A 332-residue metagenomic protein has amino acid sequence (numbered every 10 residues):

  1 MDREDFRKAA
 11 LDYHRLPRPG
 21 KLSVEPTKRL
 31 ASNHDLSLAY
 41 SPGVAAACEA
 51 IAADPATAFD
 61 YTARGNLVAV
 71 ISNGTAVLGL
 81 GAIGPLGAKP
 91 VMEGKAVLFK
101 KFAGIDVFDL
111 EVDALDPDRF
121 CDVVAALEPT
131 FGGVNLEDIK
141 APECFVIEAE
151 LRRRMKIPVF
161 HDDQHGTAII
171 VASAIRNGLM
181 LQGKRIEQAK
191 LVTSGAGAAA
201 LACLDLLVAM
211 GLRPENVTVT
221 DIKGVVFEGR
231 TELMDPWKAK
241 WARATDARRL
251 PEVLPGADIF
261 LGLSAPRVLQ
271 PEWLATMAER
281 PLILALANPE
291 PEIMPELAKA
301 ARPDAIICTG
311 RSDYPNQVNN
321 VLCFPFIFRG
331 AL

Functional and structural regions predicted by a protein language model:
M1-V159: N-terminal ligand-binding/catalytic initiation module
F59-R64, K100-K101, A126-E128, R152-R153 (+6 more regions): Solvent-exposed alpha-helices and their adjacent loops that cap or buttress functional pockets in soluble metabolic
N73-T75, I83, V112-D113, D138-A141 (+5 more regions): Short, ordered loop/turn segments at secondary-structure junctions
L78, P85-A103, M155, H161 (+2 more regions): Glycine-rich phosphate/diphosphate-binding loop of Rossmann-like nucleotide-binding domains
D109, N135-D138, V159-D162, T193 (+4 more regions): General beta-strand structural signal in soluble alpha/beta enzymes
P158, D162-D163, Q182-K184, Q188 (+1 more regions): Adenosine-phosphate binding glycine-rich loop
K238-I307, R311-P315: Rossmann-like adenosine-cofactor binding region
